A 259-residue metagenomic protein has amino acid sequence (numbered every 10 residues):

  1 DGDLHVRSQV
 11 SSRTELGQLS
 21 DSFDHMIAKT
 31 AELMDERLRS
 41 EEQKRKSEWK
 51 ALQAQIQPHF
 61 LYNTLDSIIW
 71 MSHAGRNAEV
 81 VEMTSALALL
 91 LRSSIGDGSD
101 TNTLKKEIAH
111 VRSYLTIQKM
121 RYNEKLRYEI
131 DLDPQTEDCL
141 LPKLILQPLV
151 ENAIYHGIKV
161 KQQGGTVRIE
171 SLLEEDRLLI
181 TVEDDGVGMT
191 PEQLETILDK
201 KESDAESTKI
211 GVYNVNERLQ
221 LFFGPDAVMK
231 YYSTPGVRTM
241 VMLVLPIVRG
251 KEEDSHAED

Functional and structural regions predicted by a protein language model:
D1-I56, F60-Y232, R238-V244: Two-component histidine phosphotransfer core
M26, V248-E252: Short, charged/polar, Gly/Pro-enriched secondary-structure boundary elements
E253-D259: Intrinsically disordered, low-complexity acidic/proline-/asparagine-rich linker or regulatory tail/stalk regions
